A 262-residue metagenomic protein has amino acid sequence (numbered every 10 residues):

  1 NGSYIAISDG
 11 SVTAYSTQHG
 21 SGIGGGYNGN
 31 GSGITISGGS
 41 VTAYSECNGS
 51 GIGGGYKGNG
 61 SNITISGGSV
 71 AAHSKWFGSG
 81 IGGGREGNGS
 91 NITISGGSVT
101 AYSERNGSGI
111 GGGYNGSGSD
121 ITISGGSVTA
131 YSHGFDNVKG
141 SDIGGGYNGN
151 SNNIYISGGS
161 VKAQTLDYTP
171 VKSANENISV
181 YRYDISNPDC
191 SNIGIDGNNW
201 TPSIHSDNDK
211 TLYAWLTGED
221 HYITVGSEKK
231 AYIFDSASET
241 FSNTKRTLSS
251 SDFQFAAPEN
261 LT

Functional and structural regions predicted by a protein language model:
N1-N260: A composition-driven surface/loop motif
